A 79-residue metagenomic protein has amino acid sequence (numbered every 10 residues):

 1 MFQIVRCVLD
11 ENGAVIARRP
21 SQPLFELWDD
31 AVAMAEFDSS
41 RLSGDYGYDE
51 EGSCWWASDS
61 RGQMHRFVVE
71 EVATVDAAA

Functional and structural regions predicted by a protein language model:
M1-S21, E36-F37, Y48-E51: Short aromatic-glycine-(Arg/Gly/Cys) micro-motifs in beta-strand/loop hairpins
P20-P23, S60: Proline-rich intrinsically disordered, low-complexity coils
L24-D29: Conserved aromatic
A31-M34: Short amphipathic alpha-helices within nucleic acid-binding modules
F37-A79: Short, mixed-charge low-complexity intrinsically disordered segments
